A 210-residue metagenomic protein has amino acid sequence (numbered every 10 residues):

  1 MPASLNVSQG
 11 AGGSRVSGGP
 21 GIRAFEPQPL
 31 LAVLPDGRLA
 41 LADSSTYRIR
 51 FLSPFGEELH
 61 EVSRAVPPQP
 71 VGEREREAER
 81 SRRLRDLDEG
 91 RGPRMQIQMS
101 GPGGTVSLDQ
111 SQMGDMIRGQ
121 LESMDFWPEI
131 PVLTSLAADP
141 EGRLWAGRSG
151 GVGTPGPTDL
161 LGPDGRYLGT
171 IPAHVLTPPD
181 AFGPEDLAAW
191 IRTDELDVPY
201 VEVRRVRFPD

Functional and structural regions predicted by a protein language model:
M1-D210: Eukaryotic scaffold repeat domains enriched in small/polar residues
